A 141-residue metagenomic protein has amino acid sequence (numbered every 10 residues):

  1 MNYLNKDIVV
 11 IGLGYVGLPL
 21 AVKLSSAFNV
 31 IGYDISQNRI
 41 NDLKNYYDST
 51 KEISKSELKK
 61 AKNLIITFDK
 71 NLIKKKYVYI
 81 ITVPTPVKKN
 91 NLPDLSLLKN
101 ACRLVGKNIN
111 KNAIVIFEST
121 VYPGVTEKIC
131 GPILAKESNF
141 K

Functional and structural regions predicted by a protein language model:
N2-D7, N29-I31, I35-V78, P84-L92 (+1 more regions): Conserved N-terminal Rossmann-fold NAD(P) cofactor-binding segment
L13-G14: Glycine-rich Rossmann-fold phosphate-binding loop(s) that bind the pyrophosphate of adenine dinucleotide cofactors
G17-L18: N-terminal Rossmann-fold NAD(P) dinucleotide-binding loop
K23-L24: Aromatic pocket-lining residues of Rossmann-like dinucleotide-binding sites
V87-K141: Rossmann-like NAD(P)(H) cofactor-binding subdomain of soluble oxidoreductases
